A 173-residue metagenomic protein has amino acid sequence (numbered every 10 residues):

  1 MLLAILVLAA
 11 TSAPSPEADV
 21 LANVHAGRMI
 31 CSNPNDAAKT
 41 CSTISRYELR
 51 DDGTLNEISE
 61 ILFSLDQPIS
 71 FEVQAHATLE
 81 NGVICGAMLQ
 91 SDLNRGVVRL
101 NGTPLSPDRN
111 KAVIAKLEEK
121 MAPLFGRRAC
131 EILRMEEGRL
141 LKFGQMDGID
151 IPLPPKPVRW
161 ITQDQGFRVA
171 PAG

Functional and structural regions predicted by a protein language model:
M1-T11: Sec-dependent N-terminal signal peptides
A13-G86, N94-V97, P171-G173: N-terminal secretory signal peptides
A75, G82, G144-G173: Edge beta-strand at a domain terminus
D92-R127: Mixed-charge, low-complexity intrinsically disordered segments
E119-D150: Long, low-complexity intrinsically disordered regions
